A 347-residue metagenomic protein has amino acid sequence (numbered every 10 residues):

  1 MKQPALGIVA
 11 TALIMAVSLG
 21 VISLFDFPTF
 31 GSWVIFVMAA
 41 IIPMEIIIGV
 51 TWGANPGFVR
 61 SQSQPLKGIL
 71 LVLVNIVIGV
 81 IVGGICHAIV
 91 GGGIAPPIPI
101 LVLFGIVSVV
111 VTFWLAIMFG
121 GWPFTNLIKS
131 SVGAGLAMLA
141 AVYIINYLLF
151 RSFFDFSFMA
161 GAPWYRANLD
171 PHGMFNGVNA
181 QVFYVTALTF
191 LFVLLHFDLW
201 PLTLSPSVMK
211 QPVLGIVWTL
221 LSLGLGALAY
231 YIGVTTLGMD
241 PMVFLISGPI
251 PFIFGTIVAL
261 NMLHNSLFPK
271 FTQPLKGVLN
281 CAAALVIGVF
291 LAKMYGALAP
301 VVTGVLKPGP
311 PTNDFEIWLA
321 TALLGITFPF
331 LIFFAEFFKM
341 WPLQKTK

Functional and structural regions predicted by a protein language model:
M1, I46-K67, G92, T112-L136 (+5 more regions): Cytoplasmic membrane-interface regions of multi-pass membrane proteins
M1-G53, A322-F328: N-terminal signal-anchor module of multipass membrane proteins
P4-L19, L70-G79, M138-Y143, W218-S222 (+1 more regions): Alpha-helical transmembrane segments
G20-I41, V59-P65, G83-I106, N126-S130 (+5 more regions): Membrane-helix interface and helix-disruption motif detector
F25-D26, F30, L149-F154, A322-G325 (+1 more regions): Long, flexible, surface-exposed domains enriched in hydrophobic/aromatic residues that mediate membrane interaction
F36-G49, F104-W114, V182-L194, L245-N261 (+1 more regions): Generic alpha-helical transmembrane segments
L71, N75-H87, L101-F119, P123 (+2 more regions): Alpha-helical, bilayer-embedded segments
I76-G79, V142-Y147, L279-A297: Hydrophobic alpha-helical membrane segments
